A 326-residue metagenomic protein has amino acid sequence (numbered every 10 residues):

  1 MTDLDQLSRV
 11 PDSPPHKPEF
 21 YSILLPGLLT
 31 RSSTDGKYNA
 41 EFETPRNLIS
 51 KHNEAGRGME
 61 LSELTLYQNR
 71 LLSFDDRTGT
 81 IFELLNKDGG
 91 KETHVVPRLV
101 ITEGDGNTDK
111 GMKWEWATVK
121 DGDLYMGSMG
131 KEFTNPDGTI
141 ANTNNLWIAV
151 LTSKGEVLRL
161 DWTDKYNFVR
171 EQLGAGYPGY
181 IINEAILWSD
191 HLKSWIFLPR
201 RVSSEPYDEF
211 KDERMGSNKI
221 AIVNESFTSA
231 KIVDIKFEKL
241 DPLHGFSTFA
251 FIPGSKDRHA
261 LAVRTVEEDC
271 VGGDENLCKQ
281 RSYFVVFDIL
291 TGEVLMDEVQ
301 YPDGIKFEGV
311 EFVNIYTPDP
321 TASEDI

Functional and structural regions predicted by a protein language model:
M1-I326: Sequence/structural signature of beta-propeller domains
